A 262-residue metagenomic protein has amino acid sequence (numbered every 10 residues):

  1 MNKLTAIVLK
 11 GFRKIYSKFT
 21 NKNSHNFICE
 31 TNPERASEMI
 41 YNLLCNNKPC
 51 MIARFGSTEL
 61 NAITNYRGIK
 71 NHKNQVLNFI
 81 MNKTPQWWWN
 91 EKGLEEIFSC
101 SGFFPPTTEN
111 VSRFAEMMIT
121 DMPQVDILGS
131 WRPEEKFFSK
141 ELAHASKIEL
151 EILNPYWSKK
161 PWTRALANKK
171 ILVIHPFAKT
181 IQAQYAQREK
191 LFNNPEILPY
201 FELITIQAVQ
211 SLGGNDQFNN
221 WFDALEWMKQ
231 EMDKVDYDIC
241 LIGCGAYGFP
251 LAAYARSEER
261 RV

Functional and structural regions predicted by a protein language model:
K3-Y200: Electropositive, gly/pro-rich neighborhoods at or near active sites that engage anionic ligands
R35-M39, V111-R113, D223-V235, Y247-F249: A short, acidic, amphipathic alpha-helical segment used as a generic capping/interface helix at domain edges
E141-K147, I204-W227: Glycine-rich phosphate-binding "P-loop"
H175, Y237-L251: Glycine-rich anion-binding loop/nest that anchors nucleotide
A178-I181, Q210-G213, Y247-G248: Short, catalytically relevant binding-site loops at active-site mouths
F201-T205, Q230-D238: A short, hydrophobic secondary-structure junction motif
E259-V262: Conserved small/polar residues in nucleotide/adenosyl-binding loops
